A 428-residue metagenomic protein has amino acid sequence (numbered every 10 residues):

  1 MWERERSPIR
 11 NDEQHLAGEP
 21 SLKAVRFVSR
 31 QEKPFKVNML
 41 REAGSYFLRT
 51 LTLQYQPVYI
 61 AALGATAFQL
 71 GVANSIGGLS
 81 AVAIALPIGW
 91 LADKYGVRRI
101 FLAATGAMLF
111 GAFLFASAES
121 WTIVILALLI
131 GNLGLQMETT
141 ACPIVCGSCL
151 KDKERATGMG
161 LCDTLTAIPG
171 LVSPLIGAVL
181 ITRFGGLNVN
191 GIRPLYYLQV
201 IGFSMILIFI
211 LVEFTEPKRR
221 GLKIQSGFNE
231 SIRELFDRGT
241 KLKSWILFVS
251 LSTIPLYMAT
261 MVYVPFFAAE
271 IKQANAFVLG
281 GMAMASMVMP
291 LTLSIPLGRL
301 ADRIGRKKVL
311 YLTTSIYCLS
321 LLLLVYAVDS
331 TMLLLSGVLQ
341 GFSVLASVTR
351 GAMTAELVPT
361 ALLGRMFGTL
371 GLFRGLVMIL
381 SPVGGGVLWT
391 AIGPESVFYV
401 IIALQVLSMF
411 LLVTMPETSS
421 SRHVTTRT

Functional and structural regions predicted by a protein language model:
W2-E5, R10-F35, T215-L247, T428: Juxtamembrane intracellular "pre-TM" segments in multi-pass secondary transporters
S21-A83, K241-A283: Helix-loop boundary and gating motifs at the non-cytosolic
I84-G96, I181, T292-G305, W389: Helix-to-loop junctions at the C-terminal end of transmembrane segments in multipass secondary transporters
R99-L114, K308-L323, I402: Structural signature of the two symmetry-related core transmembrane helices
M137-L150, L345-V358: Intracellular juxtamembrane helix-capping segments at the cytosolic ends of symmetry-related transmembrane helices
G160-A178, G371-S381: Glycine-rich segments within core transmembrane alpha-helices of 12-TM secondary carriers
R193-L211, V397-V413: Symmetry-related core transmembrane helices of the 12-TM Major Facilitator Superfamily/SLC fold
F209-I224, V413-T425: Helix-loop junctions on the cytosolic side of multi-pass membrane transporters, especially the intracellular loop
